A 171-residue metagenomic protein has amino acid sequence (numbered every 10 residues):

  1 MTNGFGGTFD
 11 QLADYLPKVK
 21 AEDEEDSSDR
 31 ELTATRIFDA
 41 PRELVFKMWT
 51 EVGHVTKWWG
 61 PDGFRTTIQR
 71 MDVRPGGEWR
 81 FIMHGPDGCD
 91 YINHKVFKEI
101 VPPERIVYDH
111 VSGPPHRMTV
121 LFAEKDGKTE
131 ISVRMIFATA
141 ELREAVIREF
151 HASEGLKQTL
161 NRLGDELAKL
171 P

Functional and structural regions predicted by a protein language model:
M1-N3, V107-Q158: Beta-strand/loop substructures that line and gate deep hydrophobic ligand-binding cavities in soluble
F5, L12, V45, V55 (+6 more regions): Hydrophobic pocket/interface hotspot
D14, A21-R65: Hydrophobic ligand-binding cavity/cleft-lining segments
P17-D23, D165-P171: Generic C-terminal helix-cap and adjacent flexible tail
D29-T35, T66, E78, I92 (+3 more regions): Intrinsic-disorder/low-complexity, polar/charged segments enriched in Ser/Thr/Lys/Arg/Asp/Glu/Gln
R36, I68-M71, N93-E99, R117-E124 (+1 more regions): Hydrophobic/aromatic beta-strand elements that line small-molecule binding cavities or substrate pockets in beta-rich
R42, R74, K98-E104, L121-E130: A short, structured loop/turn motif at beta-sheet edges
T66-D109: Glycine-rich portal/gate segments that line the openings of hydrophobic small-molecule binding cavities
